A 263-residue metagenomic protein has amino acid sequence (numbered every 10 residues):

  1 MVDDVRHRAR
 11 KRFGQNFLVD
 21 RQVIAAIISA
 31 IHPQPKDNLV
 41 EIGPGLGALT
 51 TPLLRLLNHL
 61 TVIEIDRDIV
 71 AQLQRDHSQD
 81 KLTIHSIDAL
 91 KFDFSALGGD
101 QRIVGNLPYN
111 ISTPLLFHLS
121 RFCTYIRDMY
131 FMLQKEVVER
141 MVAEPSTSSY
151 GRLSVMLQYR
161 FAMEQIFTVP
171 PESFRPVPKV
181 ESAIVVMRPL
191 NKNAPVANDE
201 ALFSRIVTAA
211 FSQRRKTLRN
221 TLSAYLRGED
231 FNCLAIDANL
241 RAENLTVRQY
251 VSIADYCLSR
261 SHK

Functional and structural regions predicted by a protein language model:
M1-A209, E229, E243, R248-S252 (+2 more regions): Catalytic cores of RNA-modifying enzymes
R214: Primarily a LysM-type cell-wall glycan-binding module
T221: Conserved active-site loop/cleft motifs that coordinate metal ions or position small ligands
C233: Nucleotide and nucleotide-moiety/phosphate-recognizing core
